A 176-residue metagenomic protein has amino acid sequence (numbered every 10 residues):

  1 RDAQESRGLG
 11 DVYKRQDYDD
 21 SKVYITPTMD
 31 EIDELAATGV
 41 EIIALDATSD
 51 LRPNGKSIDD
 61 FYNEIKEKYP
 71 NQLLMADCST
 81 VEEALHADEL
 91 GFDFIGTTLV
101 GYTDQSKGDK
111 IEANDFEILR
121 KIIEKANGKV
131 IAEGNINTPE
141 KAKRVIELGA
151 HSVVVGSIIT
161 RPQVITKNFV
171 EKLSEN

Functional and structural regions predicted by a protein language model:
R1, V23-Y24, I32, E41-G55 (+3 more regions): Catalytic beta/alpha-barrel core
D2-Y13: Single conserved hydrophobic/aromatic residue that forms the stacking wall/gate of nucleotide- or nucleobase-binding
D11-S21, K66-A76, E124-E133: Short beta-strand/loop segments at the ligand-binding rim of alpha/beta enzyme cores
K14-D19, T38-R52, I95-K107, L148-N168: Glycine-rich phosphate-binding active-site loops on the catalytic face of alpha/beta enzymes
P27-I32, T80-L90, A132, I136-V153: Catalytic cores of alpha/beta
D33, N63, L85, R120 (+2 more regions): Alpha-helical segments flanking ligand/cofactor-binding loops in enzyme cores
G55-I58, Y69-Q72, G128, L173-S174: Short acidic, glycine/proline-enriched helix-loop-strand junctions
D59-E67, S79-E82, D88-T97, K107-N127 (+1 more regions): Short loop-to-alpha-helix "cap/lid" segments that border enzyme active sites across diverse enzyme classes
